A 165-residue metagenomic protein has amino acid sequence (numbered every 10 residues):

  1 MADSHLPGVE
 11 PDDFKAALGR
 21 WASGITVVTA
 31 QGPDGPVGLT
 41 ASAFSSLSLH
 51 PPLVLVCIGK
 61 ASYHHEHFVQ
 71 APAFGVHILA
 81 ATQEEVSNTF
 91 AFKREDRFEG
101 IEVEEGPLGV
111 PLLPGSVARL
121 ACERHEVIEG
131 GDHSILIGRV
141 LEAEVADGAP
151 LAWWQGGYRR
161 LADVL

Functional and structural regions predicted by a protein language model:
M1-L165: Basic, polyanion-binding surface patches
